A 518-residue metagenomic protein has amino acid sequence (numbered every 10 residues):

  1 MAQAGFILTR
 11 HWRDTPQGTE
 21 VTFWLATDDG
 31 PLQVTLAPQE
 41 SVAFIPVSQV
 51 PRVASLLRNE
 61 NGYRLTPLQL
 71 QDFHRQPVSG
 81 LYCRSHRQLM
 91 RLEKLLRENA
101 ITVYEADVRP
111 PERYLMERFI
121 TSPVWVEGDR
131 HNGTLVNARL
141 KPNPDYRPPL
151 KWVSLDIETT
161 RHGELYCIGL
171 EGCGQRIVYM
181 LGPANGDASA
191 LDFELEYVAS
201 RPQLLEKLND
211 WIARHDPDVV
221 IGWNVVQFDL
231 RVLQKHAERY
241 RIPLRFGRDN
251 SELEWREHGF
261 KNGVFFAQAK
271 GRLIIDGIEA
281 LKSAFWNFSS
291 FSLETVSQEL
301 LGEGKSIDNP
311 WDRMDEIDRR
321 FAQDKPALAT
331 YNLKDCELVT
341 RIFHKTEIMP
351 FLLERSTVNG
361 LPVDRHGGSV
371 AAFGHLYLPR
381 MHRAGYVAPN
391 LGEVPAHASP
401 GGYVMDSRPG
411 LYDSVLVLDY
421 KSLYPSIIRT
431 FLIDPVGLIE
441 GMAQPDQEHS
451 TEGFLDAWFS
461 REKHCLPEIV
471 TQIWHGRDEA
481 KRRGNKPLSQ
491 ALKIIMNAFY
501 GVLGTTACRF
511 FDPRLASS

Functional and structural regions predicted by a protein language model:
M1-F73: Long, charged/polar, low-complexity intrinsically disordered N-terminal extensions that precede catalytic
Q3, L115-E117, M314-L432, N485-S518: Common nucleic-acid-contacting/processivity interface regions adjacent to the catalytic cores of nucleic-acid enzymes
L56-P148: N-terminal accessory regions of nucleic-acid-interacting proteins
P149-T159, G277, L416-L418: Two-metal-ion RNase H-like nuclease active-site motif
L155, S189-E194, R214-V219, I278-E279 (+5 more regions): Glycine- and acidic
A188-L195, A199, D216, V220 (+2 more regions): Active-site-proximal helix-loop-helix substrate-binding element of RNase H-like nuclease domains
L208-L233: Proline-aspartate-enriched helix->loop->beta-strand connector
D229-E238, K421-P435: Short active-site loop/helix that positions an aromatic residue
